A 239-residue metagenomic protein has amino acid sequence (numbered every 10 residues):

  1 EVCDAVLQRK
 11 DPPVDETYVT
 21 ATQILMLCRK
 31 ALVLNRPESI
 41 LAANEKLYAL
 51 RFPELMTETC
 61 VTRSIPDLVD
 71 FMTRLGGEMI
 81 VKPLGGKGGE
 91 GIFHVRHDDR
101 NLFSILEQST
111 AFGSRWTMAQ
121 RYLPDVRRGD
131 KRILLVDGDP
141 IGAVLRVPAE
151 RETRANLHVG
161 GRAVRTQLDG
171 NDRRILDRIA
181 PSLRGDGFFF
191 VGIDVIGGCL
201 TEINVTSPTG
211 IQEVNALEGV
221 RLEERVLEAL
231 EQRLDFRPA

Functional and structural regions predicted by a protein language model:
E1-V61: Conserved N-proximal alpha/beta basic substrate-recognition cap immediately N-terminal to, or forming the N-lobe
K10-P13, L84-G86, P208: Short glycine-rich anion-binding loops that position phosphate/pyrophosphate groups of nucleotides and phosphorylated
V19-M26, A49, L68-M72, L106-E107 (+2 more regions): Short amphipathic alpha-helical segments and helix-helix/interface helices
A31-L32, T57, G77, R115-T117 (+1 more regions): A structural micro-motif
P37-L41, R146-A149, I196-C199: Short glycine-enriched loops at secondary-structure junctions
P66, M72-E78, L84-I175, I179: Phosphate-binding site of ATP-dependent enzymes
R151-T153, Q167-A239: ATP-dependent carboxylate activation and anion-phosphoryl transfer catalytic cores that bind Mg-ATP to form
